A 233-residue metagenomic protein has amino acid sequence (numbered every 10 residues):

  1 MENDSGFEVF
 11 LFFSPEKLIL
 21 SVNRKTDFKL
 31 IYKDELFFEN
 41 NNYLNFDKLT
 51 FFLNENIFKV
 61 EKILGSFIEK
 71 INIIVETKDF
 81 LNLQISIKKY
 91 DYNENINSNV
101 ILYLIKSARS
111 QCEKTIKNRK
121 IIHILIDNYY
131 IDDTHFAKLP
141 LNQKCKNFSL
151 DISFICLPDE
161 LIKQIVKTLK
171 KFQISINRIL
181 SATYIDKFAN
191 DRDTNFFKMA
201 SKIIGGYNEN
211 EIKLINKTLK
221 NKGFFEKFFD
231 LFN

Functional and structural regions predicted by a protein language model:
M1-K17, K25-F67, T77-N233: Nucleotide/phosphate-binding catalytic cleft detector across ATP-hydrolyzing and phosphate-transferring enzymes
